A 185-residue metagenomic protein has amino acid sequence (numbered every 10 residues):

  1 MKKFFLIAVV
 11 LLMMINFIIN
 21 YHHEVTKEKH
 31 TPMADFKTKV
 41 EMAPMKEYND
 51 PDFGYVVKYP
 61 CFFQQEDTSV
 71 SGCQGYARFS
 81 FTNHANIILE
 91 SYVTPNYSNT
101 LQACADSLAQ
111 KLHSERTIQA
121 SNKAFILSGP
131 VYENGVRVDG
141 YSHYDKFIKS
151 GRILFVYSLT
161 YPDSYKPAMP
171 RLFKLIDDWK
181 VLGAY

Functional and structural regions predicted by a protein language model:
M1-K2: N-terminal hydrophobic targeting signals that begin at the initiator methionine
F5-N20: Hydrophobic membrane-insertion alpha-helices, especially the h-region of bacterial N-terminal signal peptides
F17-K29: Hydrophobic single-pass membrane-insertion segments
H30-C73: N-terminal "mature-domain start" segment
E66-K174, Y185: Conserved polar/disulfide-associated segments of primarily extracytoplasmic proteins
L182: Terminal recognition/anchoring or ligand-binding modules at protein termini
